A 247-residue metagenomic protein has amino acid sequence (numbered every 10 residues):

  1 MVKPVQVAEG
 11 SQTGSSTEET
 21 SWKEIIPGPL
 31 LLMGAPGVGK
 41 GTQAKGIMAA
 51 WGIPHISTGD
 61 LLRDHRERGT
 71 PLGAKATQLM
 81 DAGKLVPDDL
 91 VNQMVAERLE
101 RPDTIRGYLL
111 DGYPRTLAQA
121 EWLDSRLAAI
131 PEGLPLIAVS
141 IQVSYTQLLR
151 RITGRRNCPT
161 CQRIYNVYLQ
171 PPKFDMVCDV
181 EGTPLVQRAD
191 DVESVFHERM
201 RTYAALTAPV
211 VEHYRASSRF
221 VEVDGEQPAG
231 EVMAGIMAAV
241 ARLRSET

Functional and structural regions predicted by a protein language model:
M1-T247: Glycine-rich phosphate-binding loop of ATP-dependent small-molecule kinases
